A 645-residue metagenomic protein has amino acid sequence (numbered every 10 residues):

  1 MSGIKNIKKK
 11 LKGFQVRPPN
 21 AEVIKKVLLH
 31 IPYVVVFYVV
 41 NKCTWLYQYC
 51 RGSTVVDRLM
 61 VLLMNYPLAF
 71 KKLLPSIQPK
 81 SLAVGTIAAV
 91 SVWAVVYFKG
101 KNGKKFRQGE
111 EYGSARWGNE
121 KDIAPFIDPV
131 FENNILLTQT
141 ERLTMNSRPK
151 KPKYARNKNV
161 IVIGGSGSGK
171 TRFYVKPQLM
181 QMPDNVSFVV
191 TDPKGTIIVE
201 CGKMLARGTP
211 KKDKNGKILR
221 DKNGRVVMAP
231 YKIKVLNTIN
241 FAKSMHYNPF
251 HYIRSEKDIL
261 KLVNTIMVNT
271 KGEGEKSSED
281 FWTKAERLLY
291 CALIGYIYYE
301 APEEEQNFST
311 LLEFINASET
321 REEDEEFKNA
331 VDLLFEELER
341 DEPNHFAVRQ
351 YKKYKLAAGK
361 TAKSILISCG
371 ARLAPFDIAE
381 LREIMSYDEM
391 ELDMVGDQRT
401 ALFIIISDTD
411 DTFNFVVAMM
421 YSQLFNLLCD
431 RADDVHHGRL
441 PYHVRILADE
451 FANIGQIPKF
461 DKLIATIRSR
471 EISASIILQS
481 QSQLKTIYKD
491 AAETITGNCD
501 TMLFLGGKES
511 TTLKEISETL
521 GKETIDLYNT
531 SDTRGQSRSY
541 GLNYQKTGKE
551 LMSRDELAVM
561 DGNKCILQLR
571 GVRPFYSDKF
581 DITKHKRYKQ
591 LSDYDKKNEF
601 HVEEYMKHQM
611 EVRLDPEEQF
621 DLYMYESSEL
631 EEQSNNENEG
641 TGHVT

Functional and structural regions predicted by a protein language model:
M1-S168, R172-Q178, K214-K222, K522 (+3 more regions): Basic- and hydrophobic-enriched, low-structure N-terminal and domain-boundary segments that flank ATP-binding catalytic
S2-I7, K26, H30, Y38-K42 (+6 more regions): P-loop NTPase motor domains
N65, A69, P75, E111 (+14 more regions): Intrinsically disordered, low-complexity N-terminal regions enriched in serine/proline/glycine with scattered basic
A115, R142, N146, K158-N159 (+6 more regions): General secondary-structure edge motif
K121-P125, F415, F451, G507: A short glycine-/small-residue-rich loop at the edge of a beta-strand within enzyme catalytic domains
F131-L137, F415-S422, I516: Conserved long hydrophobic alpha-helices within structured protein cores
L143-P149, K271-F281, L527-Q545: Low-complexity, polar-biased intrinsically disordered regions enriched in Pro/Ser/Thr/Gly
I464-I566: Conserved ATP-driven motor cores of ASCE-family P-loop NTPases powering translocation/secretion/packaging/pilus
